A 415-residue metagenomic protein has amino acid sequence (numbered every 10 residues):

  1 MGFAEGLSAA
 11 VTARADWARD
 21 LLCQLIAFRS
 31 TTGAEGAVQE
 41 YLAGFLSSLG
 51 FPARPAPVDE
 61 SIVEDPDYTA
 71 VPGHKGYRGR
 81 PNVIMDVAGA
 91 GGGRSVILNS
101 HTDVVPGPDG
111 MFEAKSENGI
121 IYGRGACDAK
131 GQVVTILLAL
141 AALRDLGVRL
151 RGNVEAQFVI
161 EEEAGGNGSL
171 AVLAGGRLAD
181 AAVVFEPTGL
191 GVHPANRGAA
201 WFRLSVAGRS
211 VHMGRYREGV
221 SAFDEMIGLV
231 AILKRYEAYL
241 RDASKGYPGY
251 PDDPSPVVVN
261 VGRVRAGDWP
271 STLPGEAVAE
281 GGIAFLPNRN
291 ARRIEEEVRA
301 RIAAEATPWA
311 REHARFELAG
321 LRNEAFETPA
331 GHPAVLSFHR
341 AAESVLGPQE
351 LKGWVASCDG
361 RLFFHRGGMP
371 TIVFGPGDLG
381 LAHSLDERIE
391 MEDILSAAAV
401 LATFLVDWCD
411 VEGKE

Functional and structural regions predicted by a protein language model:
M1-G6, S48, Y77, R203-E415: Metal-dependent amide/peptide-bond hydrolase catalytic core, centered on the "pita-bread" metallohydrolase fold
G2-Y122, L150, G368, D378: Acidic/His- and Gly-rich active-site-bordering loop/insert found across diverse amide/peptide-bond hydrolases
Y68-K75, L190-G191, Y247-G249: Short, P/G- and charge-enriched loop/turn segments at secondary-structure junctions
L98, E117-A164, R203-V206, Y216-E237 (+2 more regions): Alpha-helical metal-binding/catalytic segments enriched in His/Glu/Asp
H101-V105, P187-L190, G198, G267 (+1 more regions): Short glycine-enriched loops at secondary-structure junctions
D103-E117, P194-S205, R340, I372: Acidic-glycine-rich active-site phosphate/pyrophosphate-binding loop
A129-W201, P251, C409-E415: Acidic/histidine-rich catalytic neighborhood of metal-dependent amide-processing enzymes
